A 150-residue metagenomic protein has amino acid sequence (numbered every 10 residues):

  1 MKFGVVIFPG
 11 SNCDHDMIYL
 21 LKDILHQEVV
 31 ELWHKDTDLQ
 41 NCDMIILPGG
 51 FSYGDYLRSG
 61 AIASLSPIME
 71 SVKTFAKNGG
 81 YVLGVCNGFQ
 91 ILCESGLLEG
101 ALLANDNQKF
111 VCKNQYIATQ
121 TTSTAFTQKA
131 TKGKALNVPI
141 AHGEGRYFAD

Functional and structural regions predicted by a protein language model:
M1-G84, L92-G100, A104-V111, A118: N-terminal beta1-alpha1 cap of cysteine-dependent amidohydrolase-like domains
G84-C86, G133: Short N-terminal helix-initiation segments at or just after the protein's N-terminus
G88-F89, S123: Short, flexible active-site-adjacent loop segments at beta-strand->alpha-helix junctions, enriched in small/polar
F89-Q90, G145: Short hydrophobic/aromatic residue motifs in ordered secondary structure
L97-D150: Pocket-forming structural segment of enzyme catalytic cores
